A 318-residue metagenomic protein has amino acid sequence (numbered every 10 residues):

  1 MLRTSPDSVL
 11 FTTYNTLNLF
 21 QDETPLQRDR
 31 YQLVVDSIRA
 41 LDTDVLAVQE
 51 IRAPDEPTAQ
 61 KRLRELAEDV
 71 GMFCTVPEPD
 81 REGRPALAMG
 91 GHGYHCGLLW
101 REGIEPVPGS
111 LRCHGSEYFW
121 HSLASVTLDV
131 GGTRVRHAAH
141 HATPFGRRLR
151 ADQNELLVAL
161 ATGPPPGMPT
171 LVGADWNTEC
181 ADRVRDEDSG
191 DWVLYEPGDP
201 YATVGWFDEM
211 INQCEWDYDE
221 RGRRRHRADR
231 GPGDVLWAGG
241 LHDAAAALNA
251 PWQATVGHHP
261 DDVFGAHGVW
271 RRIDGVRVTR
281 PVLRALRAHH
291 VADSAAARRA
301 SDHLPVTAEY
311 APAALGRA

Functional and structural regions predicted by a protein language model:
M1-T12: Acidic, histidine-bearing metal-coordination/catalytic regions of metal-dependent phosphoesterases
F11-T16, V34-A59, V126, H137 (+4 more regions): Active-site beta-strand/loop signature of hydrolases that rely on acidic residues for catalysis
T13-R30, T143-G146: Acidic/histidine-rich helix-loop elements that form or flank divalent-metal/phosphate-binding sites at the catalytic
F20-D22, P54-P57, R84-P85, G146 (+4 more regions): Short catalytic/ligand-binding loop motif for oxyanion handling, primarily in non-cytosolic enzymes, centered on
Q27, I51-A138, A142: Structured beta-strand-rich core segments of catalytic domains in phosphoester-bond hydrolases
D69, A88-V107, D229, D234-G240 (+2 more regions): Conserved beta strand-loop-helix elements of the APE1-like EEP
L87, D262-H267, A295-A300: Short proline/glycine-enriched turn/loop segments at secondary-structure junctions
E155-V269, I273, R280: Metal-dependent phosphoesterases centered on the DNase I-like endonuclease/exonuclease/phosphatase
